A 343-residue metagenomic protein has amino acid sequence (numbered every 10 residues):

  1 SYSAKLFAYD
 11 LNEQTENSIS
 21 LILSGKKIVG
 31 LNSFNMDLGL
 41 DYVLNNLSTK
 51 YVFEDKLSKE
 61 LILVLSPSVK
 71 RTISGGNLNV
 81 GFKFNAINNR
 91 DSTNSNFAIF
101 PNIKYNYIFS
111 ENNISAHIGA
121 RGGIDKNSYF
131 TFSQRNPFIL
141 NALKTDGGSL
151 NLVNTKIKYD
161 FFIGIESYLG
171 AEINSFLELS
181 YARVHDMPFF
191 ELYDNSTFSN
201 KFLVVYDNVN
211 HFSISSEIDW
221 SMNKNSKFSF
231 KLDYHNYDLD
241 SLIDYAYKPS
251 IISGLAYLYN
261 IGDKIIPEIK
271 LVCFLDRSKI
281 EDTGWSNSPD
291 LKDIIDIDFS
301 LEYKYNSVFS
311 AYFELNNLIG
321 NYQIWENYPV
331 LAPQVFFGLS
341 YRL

Functional and structural regions predicted by a protein language model:
S1, N32, L291-I294: A broad structural signal for short, well-ordered beta-strand segments within beta-sheet-rich domains
S1-S18: Flexible loop and strand-edge segments within Gram-negative outer membrane beta-barrel domains
Y2-L6, D37-L38, H117-A120: Extended hydrophobic secondary-structure segments that form protein cores and membrane-embedded regions
T15, I28-G30, K59, T72 (+3 more regions): Solvent-exposed loop and beta-edge segments used for protein-protein assembly and interaction
T15-M36, L40-S66, N96-N106: Helix-rich catalytic cores of soluble enzyme domains
L23-K27, P67-V69, I165-Y168, I218: Hydrophobic, Leu/Ile/Phe/Ala-enriched alpha-helical segments that form helix-helix packing faces
N35-V43, S48, K56-N89, N225-K231: Surface-exposed extracellular loop regions of Gram-negative outer-membrane beta-barrel proteins
N77, G81-L343: Exposed, low-structure sequence patches enriched in small/polar residues
